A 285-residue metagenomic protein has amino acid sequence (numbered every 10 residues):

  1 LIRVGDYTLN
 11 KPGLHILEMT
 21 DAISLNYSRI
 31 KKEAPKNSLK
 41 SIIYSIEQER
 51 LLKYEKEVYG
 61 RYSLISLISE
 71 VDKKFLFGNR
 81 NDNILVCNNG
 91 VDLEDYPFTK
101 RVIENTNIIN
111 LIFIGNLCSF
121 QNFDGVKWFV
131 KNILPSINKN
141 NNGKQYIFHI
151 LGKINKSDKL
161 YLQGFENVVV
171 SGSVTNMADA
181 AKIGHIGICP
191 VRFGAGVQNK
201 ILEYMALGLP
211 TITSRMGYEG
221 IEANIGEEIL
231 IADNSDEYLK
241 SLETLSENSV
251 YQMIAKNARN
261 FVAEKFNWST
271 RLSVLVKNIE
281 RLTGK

Functional and structural regions predicted by a protein language model:
P12-K53, N116: Acceptor-binding helix/loop patch of EC 2.4 sugar-transfer enzymes, predominantly nucleotide-sugar-dependent
I16-L17, S24, Y44-F98: Donor nucleotide-sugar binding/catalytic pocket of nucleotide-sugar-dependent glycosyltransferases
S63, N167, D179-G196, L207-P210: Acidic donor-binding loop of glycosyltransferase active sites
G78, L85-I183: Conserved catalytic-core segment of nucleotide-activated headgroup transferases in glycan assembly
K200-E203, P210-S214, L230: Short hydrophobic beta-strand element within catalytic cores of glycosyltransferases and related nucleotide-activated
I229-D236, T244-S249: Conserved acidic donor-binding segment of nucleotide-sugar-dependent glycosyltransferases
V250-K265, V274-K277: A short, well-ordered alpha-helix in the C-terminal region of glycosyltransferases
W268-K285: C-terminal alpha-helical cap of glycosyltransferases
